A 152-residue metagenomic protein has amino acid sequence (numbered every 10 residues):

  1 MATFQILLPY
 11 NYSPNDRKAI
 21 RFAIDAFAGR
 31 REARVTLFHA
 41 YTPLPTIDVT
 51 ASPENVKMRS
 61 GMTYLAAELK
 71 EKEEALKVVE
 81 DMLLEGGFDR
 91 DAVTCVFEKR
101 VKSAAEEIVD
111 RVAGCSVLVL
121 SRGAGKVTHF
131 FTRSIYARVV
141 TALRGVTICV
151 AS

Functional and structural regions predicted by a protein language model:
A2-G61: Small/aliphatic-rich secondary-structure junction motif
Q5-L7, R34-T36, T94, L118 (+1 more regions): A structural signal for isolated positions on well-ordered beta-strands in alpha/beta enzyme cores
R21-F22, E107-I108, I135: A short acidic, amphipathic alpha-helical/loop segment
P53-V56, A113, R138: Short, hinge-like loop/turn segments at secondary-structure boundaries
K57-E74: A short acidic, glycine-rich active-site loop that binds or catalyzes chemistry on phosphate/adenosine moieties
D81-L118, G145: Structural beta-alpha unit
V117-L143: Glycine-rich, Arg-bearing micro-motifs that act as flexible, cationic patches
A142-S152: Short, flexible loop segments at boundaries between secondary-structure elements
